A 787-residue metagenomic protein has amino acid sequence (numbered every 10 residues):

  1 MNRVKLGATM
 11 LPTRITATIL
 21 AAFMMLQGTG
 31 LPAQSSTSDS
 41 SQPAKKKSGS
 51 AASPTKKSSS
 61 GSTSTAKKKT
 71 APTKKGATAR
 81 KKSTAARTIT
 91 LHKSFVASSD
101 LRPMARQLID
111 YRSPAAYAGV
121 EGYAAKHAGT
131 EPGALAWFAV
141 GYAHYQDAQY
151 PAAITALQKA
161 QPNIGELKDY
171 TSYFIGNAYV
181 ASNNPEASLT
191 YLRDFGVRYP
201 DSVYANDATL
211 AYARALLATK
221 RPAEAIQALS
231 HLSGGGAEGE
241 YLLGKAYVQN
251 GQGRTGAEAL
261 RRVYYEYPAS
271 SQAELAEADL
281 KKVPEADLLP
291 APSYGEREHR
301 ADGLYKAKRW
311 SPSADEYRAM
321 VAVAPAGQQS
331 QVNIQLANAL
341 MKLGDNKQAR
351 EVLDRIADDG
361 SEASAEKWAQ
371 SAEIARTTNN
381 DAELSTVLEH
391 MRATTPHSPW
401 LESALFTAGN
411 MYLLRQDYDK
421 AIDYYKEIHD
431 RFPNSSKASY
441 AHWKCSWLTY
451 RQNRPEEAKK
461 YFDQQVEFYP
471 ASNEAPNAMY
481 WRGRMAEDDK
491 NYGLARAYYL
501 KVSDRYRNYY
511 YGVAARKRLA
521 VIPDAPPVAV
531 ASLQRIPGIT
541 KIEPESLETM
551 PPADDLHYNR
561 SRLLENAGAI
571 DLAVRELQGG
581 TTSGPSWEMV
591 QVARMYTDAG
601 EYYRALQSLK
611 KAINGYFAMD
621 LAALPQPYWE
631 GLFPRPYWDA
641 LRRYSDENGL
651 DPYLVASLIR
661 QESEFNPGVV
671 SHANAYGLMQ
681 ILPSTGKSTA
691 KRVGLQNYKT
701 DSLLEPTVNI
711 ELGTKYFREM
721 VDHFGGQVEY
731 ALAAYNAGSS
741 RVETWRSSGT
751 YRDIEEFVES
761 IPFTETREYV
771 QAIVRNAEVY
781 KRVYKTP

Functional and structural regions predicted by a protein language model:
R3-V4, I15, L31-A673, M679 (+6 more regions): Acidic, polar-rich low-complexity tracts and alpha-helical solenoid repeat scaffolds
P12-I19: Sec-dependent signal peptide recognition, specifically the positively charged N-region followed immediately by
M24-G28: Hydrophobic core
Y698-V708: A short, structured beta-strand-centered segment in the mid-to-C-terminal lobe of catalytic cores from group-transfer
G726-Q727: Short loop-to-helix capping motifs
E768-P787: Gram-negative outer-membrane assembly/targeting C-terminal domains
